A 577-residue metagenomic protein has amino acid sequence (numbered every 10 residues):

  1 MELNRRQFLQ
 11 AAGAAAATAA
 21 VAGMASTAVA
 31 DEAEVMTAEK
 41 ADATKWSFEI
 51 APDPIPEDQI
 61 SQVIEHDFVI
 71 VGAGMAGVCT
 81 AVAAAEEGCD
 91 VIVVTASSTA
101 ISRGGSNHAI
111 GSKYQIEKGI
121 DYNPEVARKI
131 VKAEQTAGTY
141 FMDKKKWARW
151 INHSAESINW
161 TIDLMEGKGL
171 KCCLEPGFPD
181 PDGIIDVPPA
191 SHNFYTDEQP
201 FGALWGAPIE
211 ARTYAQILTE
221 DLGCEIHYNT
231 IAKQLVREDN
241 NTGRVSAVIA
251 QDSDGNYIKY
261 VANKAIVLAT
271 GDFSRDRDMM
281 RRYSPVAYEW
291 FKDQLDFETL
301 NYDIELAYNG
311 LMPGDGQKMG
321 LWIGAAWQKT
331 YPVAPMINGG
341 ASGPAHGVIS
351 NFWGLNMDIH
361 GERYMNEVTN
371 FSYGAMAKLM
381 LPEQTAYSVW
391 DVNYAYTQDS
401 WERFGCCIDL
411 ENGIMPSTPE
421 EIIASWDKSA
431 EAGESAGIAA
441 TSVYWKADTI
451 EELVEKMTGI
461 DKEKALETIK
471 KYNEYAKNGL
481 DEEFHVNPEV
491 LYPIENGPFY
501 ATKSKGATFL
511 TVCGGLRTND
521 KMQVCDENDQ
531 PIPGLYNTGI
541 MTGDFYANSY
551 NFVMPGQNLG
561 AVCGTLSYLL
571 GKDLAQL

Functional and structural regions predicted by a protein language model:
E2, Q7-D67: Extreme N-terminal leader/targeting segments of oxidoreductases
E86-R103: Glycine-rich FAD pyrophosphate-binding loop
G105-K132: N-terminal glycine-rich dinucleotide-binding loop that anchors FAD/FMN and/or NAD(P) in oxidoreductases
E125-P189, W445-E452, K456, D461-A465 (+1 more regions): Rossmann-like flavin
R149-N256, R277-D278, A476-N496, A501: Conserved redox-cofactor binding core of oxidoreductases
G255-N256, V261-N338, G556, G560 (+1 more regions): Glycine-rich loop(s) and the adjacent beta-strand/alpha-helix scaffold that form part
P313, Q317, I323-M457: An anion/pyrophosphate-binding glycine-rich loop and adjacent beta-alpha core in soluble alpha-beta enzymes
K464-S549, V553: A glycine-rich dinucleotide-binding beta-alpha-beta segment and adjacent secondary-structure elements that constitute
